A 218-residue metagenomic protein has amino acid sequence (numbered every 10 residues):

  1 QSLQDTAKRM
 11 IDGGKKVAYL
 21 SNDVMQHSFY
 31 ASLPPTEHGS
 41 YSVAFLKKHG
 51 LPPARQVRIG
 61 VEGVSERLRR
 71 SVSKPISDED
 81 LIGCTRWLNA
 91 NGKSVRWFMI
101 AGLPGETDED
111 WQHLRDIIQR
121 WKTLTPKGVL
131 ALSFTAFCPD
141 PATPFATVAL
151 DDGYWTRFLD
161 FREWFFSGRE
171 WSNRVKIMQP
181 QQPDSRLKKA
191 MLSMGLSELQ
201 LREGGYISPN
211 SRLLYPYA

Functional and structural regions predicted by a protein language model:
Q1-A131, P139: Conserved SAM/AdoMet-binding glycine-rich loop
Q4, K8-D12, F29, N89-A90 (+1 more regions): Auxiliary Fe-S-binding modules of radical SAM enzymes
